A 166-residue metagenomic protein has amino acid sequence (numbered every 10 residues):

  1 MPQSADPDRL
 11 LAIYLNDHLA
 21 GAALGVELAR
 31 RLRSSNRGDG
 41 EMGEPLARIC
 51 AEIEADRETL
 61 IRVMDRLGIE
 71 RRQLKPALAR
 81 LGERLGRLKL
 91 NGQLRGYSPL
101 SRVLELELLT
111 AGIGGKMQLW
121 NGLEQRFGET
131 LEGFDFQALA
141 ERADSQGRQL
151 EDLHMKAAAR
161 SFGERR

Functional and structural regions predicted by a protein language model:
M1-R9, E44, A79-R87, L94 (+3 more regions): Terminal, compositionally biased segments
D6-G38, R102-F127: Alpha-helical bundle segments that constitute or directly flank the non-heme di-iron/ferroxidase center
L10-H18, G40-T59, E105-L109, E132-A143: Alpha-helical scaffold segments that form or flank carboxylate-/histidine-based iron centers
H18, G25, D56, L60-V63 (+9 more regions): Amphipathic alpha-helices that form helix-helix packing interfaces
A29, R33-Q73: Long, acidic, intrinsically disordered low-complexity segments
R33, L60, M64, R71 (+5 more regions): Leucine-rich amphipathic alpha-helices with coiled-coil/heptad-repeat character
L67-P99: Carboxylate-rich helix-loop segments that flank metal/cofactor sites and access channels in metalloenzymes
L109-R166: Preference for long, well-ordered alpha-helical segments
